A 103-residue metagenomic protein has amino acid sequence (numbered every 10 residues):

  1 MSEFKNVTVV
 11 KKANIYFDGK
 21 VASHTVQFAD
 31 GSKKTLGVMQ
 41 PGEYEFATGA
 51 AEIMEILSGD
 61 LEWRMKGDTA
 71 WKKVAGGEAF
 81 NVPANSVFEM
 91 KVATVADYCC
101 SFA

Functional and structural regions predicted by a protein language model:
M1-S32: A short, N-terminal "cap"/entry segment at the start of jelly-roll beta-barrel domains of the cupin/DSBH fold
Q27-A29, R64-K66, K91: A generic structural motif
Q27-G49, A79-A84: Conserved short histidine dyad/triad with adjacent acidic residue
V38, T48, M65, V92 (+1 more regions): Residue-level recognition of conserved beta-strand positions in structured domain cores
T48-W63: Short, conserved beta-strand element in jelly-roll/cupin
D68-N85: Short acidic-glycine-tyrosine-enriched beta hairpin
P83-A103: Ligand-binding loop in jelly-roll beta-barrel domains
